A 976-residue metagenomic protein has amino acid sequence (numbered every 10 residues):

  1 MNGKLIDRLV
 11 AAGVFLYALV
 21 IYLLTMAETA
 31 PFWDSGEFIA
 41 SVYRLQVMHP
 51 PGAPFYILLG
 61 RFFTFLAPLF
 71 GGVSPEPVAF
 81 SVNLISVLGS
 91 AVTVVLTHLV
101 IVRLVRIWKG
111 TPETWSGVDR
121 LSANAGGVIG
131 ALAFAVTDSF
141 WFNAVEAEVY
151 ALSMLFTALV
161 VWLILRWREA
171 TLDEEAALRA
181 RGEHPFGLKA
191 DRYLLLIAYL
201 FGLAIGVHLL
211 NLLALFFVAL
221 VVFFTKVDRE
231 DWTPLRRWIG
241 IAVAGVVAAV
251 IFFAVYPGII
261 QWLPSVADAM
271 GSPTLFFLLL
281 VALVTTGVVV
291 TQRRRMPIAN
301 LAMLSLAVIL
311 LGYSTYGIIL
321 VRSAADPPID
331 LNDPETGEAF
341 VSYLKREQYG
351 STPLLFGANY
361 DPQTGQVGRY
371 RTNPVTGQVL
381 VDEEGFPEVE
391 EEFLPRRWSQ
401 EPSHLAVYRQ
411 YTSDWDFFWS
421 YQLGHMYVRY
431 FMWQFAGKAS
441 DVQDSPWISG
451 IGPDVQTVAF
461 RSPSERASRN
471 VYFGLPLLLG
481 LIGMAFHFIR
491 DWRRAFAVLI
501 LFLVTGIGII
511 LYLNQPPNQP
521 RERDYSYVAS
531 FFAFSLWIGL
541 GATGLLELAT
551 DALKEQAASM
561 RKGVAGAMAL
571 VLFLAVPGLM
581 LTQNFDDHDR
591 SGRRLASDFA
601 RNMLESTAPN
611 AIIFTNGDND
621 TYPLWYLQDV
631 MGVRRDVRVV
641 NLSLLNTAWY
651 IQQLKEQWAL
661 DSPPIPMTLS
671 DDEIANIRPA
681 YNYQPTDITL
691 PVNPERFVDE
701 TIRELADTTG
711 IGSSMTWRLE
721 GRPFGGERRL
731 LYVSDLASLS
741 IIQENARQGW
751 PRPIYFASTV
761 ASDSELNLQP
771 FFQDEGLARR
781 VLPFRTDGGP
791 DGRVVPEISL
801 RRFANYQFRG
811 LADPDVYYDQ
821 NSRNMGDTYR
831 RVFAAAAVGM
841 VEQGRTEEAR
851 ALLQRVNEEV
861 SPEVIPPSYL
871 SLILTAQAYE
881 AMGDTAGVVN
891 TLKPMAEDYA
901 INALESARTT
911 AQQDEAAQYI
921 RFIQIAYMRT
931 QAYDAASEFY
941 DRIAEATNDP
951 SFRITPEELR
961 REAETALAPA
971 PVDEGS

Functional and structural regions predicted by a protein language model:
M1-G13, D119-S122, K189, L235-R236: N-terminal membrane topogenic signal
R8-I21, V128-L132, L196, I241-A248: Alpha-helical transmembrane segments
A18-T29, F252, K438: Alpha-helical transmembrane segments of multi-pass membrane proteins
M26-F38, M48-G60, D330-N332, L423-G424 (+1 more regions): Extracytoplasmic catalytic/substrate-binding loops of multi-pass membrane glycan-assembly enzymes
V42-R44, M48-E76, V87-L88, V95 (+1 more regions): Short hydrophobic/aromatic helix or loop-helix immediately within or flanking a transmembrane segment in polytopic
V78-H98, I107, D119-G126, G130-D138 (+3 more regions): Transmembrane alpha-helical segments of multi-pass membrane glycosylation machinery that act on lipid-linked glycans
V82, V102-W108, F140, V145-M154 (+5 more regions): ER/secretory pathway lumenal C-terminal domains and tails of membrane proteins involved in glycoprotein biogenesis
